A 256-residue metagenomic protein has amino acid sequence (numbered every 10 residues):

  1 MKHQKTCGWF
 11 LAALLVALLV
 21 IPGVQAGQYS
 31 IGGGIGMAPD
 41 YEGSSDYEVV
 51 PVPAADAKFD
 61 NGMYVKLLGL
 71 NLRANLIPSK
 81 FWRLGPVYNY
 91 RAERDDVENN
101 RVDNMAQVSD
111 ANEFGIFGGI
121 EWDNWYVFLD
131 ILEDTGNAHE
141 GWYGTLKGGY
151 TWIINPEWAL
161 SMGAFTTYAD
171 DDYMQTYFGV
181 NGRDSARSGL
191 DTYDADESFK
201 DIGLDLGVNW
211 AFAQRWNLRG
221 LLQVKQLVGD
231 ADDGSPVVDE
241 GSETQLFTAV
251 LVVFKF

Functional and structural regions predicted by a protein language model:
Q25-R73, R83: Short glycine/proline- and aromatic-enriched beta-strand/turn motifs that initiate or cap beta-hairpins
G27, Y47-P53, A57, K80 (+4 more regions): Residues that define the transmembrane beta-barrel architecture of outer-membrane proteins
Y29, G62-V65, W82, N124-V127 (+2 more regions): Repeated loop/turn-to-beta-strand initiation elements of outer-membrane beta-barrel proteins
S30-G36, L68, V87-N89, F128-L132 (+3 more regions): Transmembrane beta-strands of outer-membrane beta-barrel proteins
G33-M37, P53-F59, L72-A74, I116-I120 (+5 more regions): Residues on the lipid-exposed face of transmembrane beta-strands in outer-membrane beta-barrel proteins
I35-A38, L68, E98-R101, D130-I131 (+2 more regions): Extracytoplasmic loops and strand-loop junctions of Gram-negative outer membrane beta-barrel proteins
Y41-Y47, Y64-V65, L76-P78, V108-D110 (+1 more regions): Solvent-exposed loop/turn segments connecting transmembrane beta-strands in outer-membrane beta-barrel proteins
R73, T135-N137, G141-T145, G149-E243 (+1 more regions): Outer-membrane beta-barrel transmembrane domain signature
